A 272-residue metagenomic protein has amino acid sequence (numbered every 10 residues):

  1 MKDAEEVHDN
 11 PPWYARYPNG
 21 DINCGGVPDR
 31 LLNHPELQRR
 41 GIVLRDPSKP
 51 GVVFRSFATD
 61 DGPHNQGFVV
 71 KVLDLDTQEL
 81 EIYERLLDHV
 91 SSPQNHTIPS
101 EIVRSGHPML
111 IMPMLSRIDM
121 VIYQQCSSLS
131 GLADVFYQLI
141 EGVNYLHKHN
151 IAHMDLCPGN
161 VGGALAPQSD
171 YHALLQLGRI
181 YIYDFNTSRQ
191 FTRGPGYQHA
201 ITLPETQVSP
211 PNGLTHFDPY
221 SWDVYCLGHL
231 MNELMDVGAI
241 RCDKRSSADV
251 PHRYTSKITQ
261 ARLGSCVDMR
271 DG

Functional and structural regions predicted by a protein language model:
W13-G106: ATP-binding glycine-rich loop module of kinase domains
L87, H147, M235, P251-Y254: Protein kinase-like catalytic domain
L87-F136: Conserved structural core of kinase catalytic domains
V143-I182: Catalytic-loop of the protein kinase fold
H172-S247: C-lobe/activation-segment region of protein kinase-like
R253-G272: Terminal C-lobe "cap" of eukaryotic-type protein kinase domains
